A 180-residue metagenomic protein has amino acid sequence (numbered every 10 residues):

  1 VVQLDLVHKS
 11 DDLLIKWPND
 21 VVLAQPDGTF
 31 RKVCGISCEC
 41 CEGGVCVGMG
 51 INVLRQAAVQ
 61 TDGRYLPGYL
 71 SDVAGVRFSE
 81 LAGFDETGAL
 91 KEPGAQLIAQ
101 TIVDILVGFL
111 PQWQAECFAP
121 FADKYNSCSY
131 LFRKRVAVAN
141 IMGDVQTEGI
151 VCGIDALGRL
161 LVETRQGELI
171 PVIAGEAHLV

Functional and structural regions predicted by a protein language model:
V1-V180: Catalytic beta-strand/loop module used to bind and position nucleotide/cofactor moieties in cofactor-attachment
